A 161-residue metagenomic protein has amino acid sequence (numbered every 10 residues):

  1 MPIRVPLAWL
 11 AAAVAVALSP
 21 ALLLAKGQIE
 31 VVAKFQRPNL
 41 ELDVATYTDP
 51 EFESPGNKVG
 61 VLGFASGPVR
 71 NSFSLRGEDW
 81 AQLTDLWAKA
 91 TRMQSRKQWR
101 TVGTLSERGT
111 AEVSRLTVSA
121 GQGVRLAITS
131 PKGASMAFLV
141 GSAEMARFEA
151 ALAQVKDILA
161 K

Functional and structural regions predicted by a protein language model:
M1-A11: Bacterial N-terminal signal peptides that target proteins for export
P2, V16-A17: Hydrophobic alpha-helical transmembrane segments of integral membrane proteins, especially lipid-exposed positions
W9, L18-P20: N-terminal regions of proteins, emphasizing targeting and processing segments when present
V14, A21-K161: Positively charged, low-complexity terminal tracts and the immediately adjacent first secondary-structure elements
